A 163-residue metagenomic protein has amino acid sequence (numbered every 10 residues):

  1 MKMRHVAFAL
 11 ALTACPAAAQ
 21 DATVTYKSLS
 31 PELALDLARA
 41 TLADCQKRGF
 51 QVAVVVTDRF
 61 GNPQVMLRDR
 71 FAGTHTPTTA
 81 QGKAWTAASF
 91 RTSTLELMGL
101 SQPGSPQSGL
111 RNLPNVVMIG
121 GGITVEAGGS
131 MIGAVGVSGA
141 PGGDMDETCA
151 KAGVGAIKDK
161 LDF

Functional and structural regions predicted by a protein language model:
M1-A7: Bacterial N-terminal signal peptides that target proteins for export
A14-P16: N-terminal signal peptide c-region/cleavage motif recognized by signal peptidases
Q20-F163: Flexible, solvent-exposed loop/hinge segments and secondary-structure transition points
